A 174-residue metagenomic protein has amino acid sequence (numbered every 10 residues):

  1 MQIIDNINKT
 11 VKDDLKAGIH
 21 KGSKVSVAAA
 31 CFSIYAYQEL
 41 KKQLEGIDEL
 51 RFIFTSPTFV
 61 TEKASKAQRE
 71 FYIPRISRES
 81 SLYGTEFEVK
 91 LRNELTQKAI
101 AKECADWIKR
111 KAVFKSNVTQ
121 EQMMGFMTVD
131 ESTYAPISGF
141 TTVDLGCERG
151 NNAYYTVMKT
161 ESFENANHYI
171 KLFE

Functional and structural regions predicted by a protein language model:
M1-E174: PLD/PLD-like phosphodiesterase catalytic module centered on the HKD motif
